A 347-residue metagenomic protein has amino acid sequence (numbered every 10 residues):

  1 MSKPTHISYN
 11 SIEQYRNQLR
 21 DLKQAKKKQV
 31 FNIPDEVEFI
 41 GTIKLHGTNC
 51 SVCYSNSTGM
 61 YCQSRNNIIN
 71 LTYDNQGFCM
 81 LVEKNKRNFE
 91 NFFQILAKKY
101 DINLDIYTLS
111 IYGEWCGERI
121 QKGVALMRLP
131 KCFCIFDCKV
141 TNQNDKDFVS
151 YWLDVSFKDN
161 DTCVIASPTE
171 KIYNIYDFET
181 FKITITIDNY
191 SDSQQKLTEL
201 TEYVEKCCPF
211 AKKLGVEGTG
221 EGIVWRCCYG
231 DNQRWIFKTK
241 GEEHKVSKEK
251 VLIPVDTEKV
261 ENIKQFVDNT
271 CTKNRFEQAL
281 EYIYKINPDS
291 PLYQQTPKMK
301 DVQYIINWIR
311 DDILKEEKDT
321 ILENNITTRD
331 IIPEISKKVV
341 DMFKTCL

Functional and structural regions predicted by a protein language model:
M1-L347: Core nucleotide-handling region used for phosphoryl-transfer chemistry
